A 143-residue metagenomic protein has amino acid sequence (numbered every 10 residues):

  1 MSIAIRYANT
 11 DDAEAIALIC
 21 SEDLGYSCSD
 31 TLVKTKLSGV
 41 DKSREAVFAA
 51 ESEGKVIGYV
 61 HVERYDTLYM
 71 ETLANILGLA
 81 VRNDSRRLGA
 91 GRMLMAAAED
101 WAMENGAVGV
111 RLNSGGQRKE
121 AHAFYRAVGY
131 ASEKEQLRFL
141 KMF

Functional and structural regions predicted by a protein language model:
I3, Y7-E14, L18-T72, L77 (+1 more regions): Acetyl-CoA-dependent GNAT
A8, L79-V81, S114: Hydrophobic adenine-recognition pocket in adenosine-nucleotide-binding enzymes
R64-T67, V81-D84, Q117-K119: Short coil/turn motifs at secondary-structure junctions
T72-N83, L137: Conserved acetyl-CoA binding element of GNAT-fold acetyltransferases
V81, R87-D100, A127: Conserved acetyl-CoA-binding loop-helix of GNAT-fold acetyltransferases
R92, G116-E135: Conserved active-site alpha-helix within GNAT-family acetyltransferase domains
M95, A102-S114: Conserved GNAT acetyl-CoA-binding A-motif
E135-M142: Active-site/acyl-donor-binding loops of N-acyltransferases
